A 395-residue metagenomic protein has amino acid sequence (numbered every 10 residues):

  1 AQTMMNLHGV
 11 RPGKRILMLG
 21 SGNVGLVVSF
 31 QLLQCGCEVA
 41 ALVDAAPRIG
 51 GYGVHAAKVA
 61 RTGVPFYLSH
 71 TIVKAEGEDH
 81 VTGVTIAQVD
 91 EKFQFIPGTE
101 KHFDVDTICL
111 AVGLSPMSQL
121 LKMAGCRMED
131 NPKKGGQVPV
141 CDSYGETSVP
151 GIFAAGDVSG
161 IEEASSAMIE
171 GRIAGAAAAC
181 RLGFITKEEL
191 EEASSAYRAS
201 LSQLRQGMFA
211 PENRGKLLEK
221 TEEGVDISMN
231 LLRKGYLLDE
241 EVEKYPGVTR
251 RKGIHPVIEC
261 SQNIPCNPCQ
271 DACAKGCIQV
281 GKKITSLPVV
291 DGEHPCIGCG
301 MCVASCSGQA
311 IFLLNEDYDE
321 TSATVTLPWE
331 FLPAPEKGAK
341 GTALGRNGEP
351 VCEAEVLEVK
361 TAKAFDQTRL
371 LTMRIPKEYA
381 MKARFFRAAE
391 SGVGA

Functional and structural regions predicted by a protein language model:
Q2-L232: Residues forming the flavin
P97, V158-S159, E243-P265, Q279-G298 (+1 more regions): Ferredoxin-like iron-sulfur electron-transfer modules
A179, R346-G348: Short, surface-exposed secondary-structure boundary micro-motifs
N267-T285, M301-D317, R346: Iron-sulfur cluster-binding cysteine motifs and their immediate structural context in ferredoxin-like electron-transfer
A334-E336: Short, well-ordered loop/turn sites that connect or cap secondary structure elements
E349-K363: Short beta-strand-centered aromatic/proline hotspots
T361-I375: Short, solvent-exposed secondary-structure boundary/capping segments
